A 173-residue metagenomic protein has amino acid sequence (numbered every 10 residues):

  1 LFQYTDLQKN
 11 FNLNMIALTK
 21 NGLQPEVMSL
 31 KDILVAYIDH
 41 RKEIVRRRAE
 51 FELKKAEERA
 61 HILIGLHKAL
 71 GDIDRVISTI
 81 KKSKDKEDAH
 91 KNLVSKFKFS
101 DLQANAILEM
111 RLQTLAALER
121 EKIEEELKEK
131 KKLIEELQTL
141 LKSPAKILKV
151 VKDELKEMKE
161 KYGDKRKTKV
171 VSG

Functional and structural regions predicted by a protein language model:
F2-G173: C-terminal interaction appendages of subunits in large macromolecular complexes
